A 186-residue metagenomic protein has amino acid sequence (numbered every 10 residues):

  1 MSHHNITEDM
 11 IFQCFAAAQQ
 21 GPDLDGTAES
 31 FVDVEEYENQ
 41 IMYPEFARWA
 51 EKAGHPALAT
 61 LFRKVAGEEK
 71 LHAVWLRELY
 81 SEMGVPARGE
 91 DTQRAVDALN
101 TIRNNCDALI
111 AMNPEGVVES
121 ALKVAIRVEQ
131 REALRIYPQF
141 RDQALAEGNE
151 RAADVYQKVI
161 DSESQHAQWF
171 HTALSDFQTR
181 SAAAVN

Functional and structural regions predicted by a protein language model:
S2-N186: Non-heme di-metal
